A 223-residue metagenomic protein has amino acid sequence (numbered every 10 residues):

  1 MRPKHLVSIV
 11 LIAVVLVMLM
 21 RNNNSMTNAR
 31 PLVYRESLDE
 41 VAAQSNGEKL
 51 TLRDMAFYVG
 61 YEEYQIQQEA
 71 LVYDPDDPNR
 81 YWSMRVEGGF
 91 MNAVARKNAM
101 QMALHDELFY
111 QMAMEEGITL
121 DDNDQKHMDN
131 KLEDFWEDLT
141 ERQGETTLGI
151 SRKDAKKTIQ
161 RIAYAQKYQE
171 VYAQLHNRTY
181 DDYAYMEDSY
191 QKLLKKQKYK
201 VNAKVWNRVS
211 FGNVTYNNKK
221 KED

Functional and structural regions predicted by a protein language model:
M1-M91, D188-D223: Short, low-structural-confidence N-terminal segments
Q65-A95, M114-Y185: Charged, solvent-exposed helices and adjacent loops that form client-binding or oligomerization surfaces
K97-M100: Alpha-helical scaffold segments that flank or form the walls of functional sites
